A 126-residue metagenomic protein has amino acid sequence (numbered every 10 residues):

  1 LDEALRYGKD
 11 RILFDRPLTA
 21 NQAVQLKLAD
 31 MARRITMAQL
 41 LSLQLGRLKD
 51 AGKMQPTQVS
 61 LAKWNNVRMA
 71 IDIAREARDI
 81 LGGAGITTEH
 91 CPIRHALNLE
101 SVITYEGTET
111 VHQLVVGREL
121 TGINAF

Functional and structural regions predicted by a protein language model:
L1-F126: Alpha-helical interface subdomain recognition
